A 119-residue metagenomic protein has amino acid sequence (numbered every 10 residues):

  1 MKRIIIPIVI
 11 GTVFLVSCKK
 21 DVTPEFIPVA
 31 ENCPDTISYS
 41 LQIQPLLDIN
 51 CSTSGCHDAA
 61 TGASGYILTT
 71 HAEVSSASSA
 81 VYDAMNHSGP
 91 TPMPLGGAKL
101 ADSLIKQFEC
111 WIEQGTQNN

Functional and structural regions predicted by a protein language model:
M1-K19: Sec-dependent bacterial lipoprotein signal peptides
C18-N119: Aromatic- and Gly/Pro-enriched helix-to-coil junctions and flexible linker segments
